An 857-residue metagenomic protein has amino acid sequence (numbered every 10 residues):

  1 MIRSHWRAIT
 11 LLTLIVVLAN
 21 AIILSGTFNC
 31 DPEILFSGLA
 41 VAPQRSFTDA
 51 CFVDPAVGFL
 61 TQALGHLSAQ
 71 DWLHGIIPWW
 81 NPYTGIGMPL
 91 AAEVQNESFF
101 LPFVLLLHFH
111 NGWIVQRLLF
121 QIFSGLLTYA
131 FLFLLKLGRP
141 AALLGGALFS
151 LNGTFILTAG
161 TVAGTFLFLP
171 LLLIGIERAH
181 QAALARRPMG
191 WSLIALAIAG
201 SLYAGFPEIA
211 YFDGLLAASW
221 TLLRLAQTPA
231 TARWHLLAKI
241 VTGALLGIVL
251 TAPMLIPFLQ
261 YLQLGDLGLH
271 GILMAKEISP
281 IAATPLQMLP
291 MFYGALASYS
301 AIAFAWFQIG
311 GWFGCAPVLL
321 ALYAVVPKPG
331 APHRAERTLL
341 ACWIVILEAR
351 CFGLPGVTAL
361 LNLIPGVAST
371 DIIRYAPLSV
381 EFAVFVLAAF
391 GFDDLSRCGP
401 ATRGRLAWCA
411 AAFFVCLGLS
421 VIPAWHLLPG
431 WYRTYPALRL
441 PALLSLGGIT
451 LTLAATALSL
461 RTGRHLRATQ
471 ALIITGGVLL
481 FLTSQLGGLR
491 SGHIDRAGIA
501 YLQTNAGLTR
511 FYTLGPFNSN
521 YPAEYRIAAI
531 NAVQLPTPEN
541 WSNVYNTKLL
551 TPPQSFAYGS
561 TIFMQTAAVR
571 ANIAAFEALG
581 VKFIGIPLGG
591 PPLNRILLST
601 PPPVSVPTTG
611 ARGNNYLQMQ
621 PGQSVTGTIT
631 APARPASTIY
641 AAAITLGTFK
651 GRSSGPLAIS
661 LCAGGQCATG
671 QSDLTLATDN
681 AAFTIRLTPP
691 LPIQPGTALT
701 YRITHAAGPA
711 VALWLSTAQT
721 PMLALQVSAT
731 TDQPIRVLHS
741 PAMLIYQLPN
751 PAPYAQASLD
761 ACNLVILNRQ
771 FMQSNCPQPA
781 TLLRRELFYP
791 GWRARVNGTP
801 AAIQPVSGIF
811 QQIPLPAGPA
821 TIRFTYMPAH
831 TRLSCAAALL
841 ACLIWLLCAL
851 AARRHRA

Functional and structural regions predicted by a protein language model:
I2-P89, L259-G265, G488-Y525, N531: Hydrophobic alpha-helical membrane-insertion signals
H5, I735-A857: Active-site-proximal, structured, solvent-exposed surfaces of multi-pass membrane proteins that position macromolecular
L12, I122-L135, R139-A226, K239-L259 (+2 more regions): Membrane-embedded helix bundles of polyisoprenyl
I23-L135, P140-P170, K276-F307: Active-site lumenal/periplasmic loops and adjacent helix-entry segments of GT-C-fold, multi-pass membrane
L39-D71, I76, G243-P327, T358 (+3 more regions): Periplasmic/ER-lumenal interhelical loops and adjacent helix-loop junctions in multi-pass membrane proteins
L144, V162, F168, A179-L184 (+7 more regions): Contiguous transmembrane helix-bundle modules in multi-pass membrane proteins
K276, T434-P441, S445, L466 (+6 more regions): Extracytoplasmic
L598-T700, T704-T731: Beta-sheet-rich sandwich/jelly-roll-like modules and their strand-loop junctions
